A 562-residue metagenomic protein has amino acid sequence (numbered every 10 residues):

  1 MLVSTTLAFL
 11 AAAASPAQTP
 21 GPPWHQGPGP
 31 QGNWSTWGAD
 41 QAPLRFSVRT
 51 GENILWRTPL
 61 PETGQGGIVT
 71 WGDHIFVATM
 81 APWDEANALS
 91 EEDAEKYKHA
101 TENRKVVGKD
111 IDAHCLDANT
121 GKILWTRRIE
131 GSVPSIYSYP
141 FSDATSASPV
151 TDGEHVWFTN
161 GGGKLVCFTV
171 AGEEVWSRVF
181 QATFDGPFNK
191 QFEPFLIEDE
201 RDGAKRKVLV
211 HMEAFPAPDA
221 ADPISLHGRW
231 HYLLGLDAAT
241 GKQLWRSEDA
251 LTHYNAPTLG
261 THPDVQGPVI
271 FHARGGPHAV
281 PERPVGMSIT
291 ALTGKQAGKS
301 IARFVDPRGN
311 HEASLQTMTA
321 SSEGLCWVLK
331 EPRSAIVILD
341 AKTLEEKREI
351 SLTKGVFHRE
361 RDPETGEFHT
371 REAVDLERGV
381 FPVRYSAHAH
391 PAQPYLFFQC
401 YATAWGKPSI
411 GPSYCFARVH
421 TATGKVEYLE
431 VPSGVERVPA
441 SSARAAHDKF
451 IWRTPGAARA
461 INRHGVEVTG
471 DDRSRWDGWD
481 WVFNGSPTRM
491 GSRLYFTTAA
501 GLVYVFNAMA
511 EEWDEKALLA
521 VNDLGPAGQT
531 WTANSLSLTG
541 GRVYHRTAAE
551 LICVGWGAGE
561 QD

Functional and structural regions predicted by a protein language model:
M1-A12: Bacterial N-terminal signal peptides
A17-D562: Noncatalytic, solvent-exposed loop/strand surfaces of beta-propeller-type extracellular/periplasmic domains
